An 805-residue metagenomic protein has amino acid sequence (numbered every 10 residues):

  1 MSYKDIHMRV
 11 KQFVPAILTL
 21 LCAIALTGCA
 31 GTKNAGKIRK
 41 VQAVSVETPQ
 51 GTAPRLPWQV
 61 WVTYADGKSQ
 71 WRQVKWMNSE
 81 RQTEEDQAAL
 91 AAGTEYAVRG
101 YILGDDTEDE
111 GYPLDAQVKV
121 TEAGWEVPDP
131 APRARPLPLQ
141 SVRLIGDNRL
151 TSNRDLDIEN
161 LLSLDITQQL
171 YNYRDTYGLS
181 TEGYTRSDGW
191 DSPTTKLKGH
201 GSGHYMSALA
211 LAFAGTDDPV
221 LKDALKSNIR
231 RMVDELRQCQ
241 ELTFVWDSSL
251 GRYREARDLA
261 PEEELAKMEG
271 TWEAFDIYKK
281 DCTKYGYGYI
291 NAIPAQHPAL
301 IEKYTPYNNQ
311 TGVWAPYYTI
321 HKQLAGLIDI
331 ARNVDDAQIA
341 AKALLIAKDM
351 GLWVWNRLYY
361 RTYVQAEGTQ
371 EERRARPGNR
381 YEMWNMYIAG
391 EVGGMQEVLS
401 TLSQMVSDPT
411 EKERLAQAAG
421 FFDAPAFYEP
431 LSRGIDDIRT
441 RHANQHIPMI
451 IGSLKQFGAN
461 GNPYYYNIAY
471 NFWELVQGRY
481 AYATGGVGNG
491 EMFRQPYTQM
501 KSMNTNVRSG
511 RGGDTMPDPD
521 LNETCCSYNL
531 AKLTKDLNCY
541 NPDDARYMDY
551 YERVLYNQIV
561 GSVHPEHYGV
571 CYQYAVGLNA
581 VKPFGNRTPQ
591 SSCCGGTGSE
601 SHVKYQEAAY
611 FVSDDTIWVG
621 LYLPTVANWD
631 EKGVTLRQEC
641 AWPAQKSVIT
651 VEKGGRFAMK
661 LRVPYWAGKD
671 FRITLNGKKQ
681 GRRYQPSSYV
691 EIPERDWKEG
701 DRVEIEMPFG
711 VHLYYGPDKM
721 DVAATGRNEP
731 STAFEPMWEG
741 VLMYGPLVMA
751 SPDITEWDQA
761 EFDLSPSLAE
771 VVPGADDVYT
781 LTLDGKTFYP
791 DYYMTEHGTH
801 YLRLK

Functional and structural regions predicted by a protein language model:
I6-I17: Bacterial N-terminal signal peptides that target proteins for export
I17-L18, P128-G215, P219, A256-C282 (+5 more regions): Aromatic (Trp/Tyr) and acidic
T27-G28: C-terminal motif of bacterial Sec signal peptides marking the signal peptidase cleavage site
N34-K68: Solvent-exposed, low-complexity, repeat-rich "mucin-like" stalks and linkers
D66-V118: Serine/threonine-rich, repeat-prone extracellular segments and beta-strand-based repeat modules of secreted/surface
V220-T305, Y480-M492: Helix-terminus loop motifs that line ligand-binding clefts
L345-P448, A459: Hydrophobic, small-residue-rich alpha-helical packing segments that form membrane-like cores
A469, M548-N557, S562-T650, Q685 (+3 more regions): C-terminal beta-rich recognition modules with glycine/proline-rich loops and embedded aromatic residues
